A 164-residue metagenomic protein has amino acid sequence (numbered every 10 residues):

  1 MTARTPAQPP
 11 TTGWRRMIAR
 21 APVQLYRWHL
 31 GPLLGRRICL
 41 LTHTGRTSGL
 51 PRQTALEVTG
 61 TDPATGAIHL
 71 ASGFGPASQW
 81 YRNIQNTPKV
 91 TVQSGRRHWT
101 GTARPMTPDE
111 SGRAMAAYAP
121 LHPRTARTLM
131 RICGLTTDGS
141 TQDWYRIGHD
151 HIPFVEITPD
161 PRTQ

Functional and structural regions predicted by a protein language model:
M1-R16, L40-L50, G101-A114: N-terminal short leaders/motifs
T2-I38, R124-D150: Alpha-helical membrane-targeting segments
H29-G31, G60, I68-R82: Covalent nucleotidyltransferase core used to form phosphodiester bonds in nucleic acids
R36-G73: Short beta-strand segments
H43-S48, V92-S94, P159-T163: Short acidic, glycine-rich loop/turn motifs
P63-T65, R97, R162: Short strand-connecting beta-turns/loops that link adjacent beta-strands
G75-D138, Q142, H149-H151: Short, structured beta-strand-loop surface elements
I147, I152-Q164: A hydrophobic membrane-anchoring alpha-helix module
